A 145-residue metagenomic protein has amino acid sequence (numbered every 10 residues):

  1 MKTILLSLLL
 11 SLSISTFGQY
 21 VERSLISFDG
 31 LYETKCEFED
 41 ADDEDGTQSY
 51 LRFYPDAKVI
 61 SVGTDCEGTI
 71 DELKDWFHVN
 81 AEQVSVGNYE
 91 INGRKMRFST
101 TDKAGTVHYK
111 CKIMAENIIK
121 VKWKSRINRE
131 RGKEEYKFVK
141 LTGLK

Functional and structural regions predicted by a protein language model:
T3-S15: Sec-dependent N-terminal signal peptides
Q19-K145: Lipid interaction determinants
